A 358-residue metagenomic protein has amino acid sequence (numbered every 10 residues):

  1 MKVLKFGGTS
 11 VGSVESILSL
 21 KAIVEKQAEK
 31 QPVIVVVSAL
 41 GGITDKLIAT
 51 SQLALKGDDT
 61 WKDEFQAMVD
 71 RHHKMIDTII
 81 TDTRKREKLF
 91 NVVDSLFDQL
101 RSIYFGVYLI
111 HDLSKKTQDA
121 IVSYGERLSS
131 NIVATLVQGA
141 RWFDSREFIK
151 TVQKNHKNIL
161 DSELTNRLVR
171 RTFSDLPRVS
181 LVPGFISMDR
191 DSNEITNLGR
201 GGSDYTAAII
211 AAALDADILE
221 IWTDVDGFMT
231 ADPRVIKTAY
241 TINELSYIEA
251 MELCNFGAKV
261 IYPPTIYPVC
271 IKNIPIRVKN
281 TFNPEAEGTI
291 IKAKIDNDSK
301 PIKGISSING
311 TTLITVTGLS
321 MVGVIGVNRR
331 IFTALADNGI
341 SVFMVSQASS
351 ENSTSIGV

Functional and structural regions predicted by a protein language model:
M1-Y262, I266: Nucleotide/pyrophosphate-binding catalytic subdomain
Q31-P32, I274, I340: Short phosphate-binding/catalytic loops that engage adenosine nucleotides
T50, I276, I295-D296: Alpha-helix boundary/capping detector
F143, V182-G184, W222, P263 (+5 more regions): Generic beta-strand/beta-sheet core signal
I274-A286, N309: Active-site C-terminal subdomain of aminotransferase-like
E287-V358: A conserved regulatory-domain signal marking ACT and ACT-like small-molecule sensing domains and adjacent regulatory
